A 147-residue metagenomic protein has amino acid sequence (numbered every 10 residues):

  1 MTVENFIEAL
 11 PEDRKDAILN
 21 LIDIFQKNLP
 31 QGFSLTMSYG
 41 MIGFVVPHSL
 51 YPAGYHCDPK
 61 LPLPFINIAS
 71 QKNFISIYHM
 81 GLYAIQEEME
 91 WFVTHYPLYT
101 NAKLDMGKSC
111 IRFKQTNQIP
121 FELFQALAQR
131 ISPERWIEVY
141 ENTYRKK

Functional and structural regions predicted by a protein language model:
M1-K147: Charge-dense, helix-prone N-terminal extensions
